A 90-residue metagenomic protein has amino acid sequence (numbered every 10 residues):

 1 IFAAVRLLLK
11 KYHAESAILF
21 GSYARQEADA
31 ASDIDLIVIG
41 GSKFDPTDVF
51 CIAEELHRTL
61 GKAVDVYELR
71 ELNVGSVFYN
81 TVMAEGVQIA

Functional and structural regions predicted by a protein language model:
I1-S16, A24-A30, G41-A90: Catalytic core of pol beta-like nucleotidyltransferases
D35-I39: Short beta-strand->loop micro-motif that forms the acidic, two-metal-ion catalytic signature in nucleotide-processing
